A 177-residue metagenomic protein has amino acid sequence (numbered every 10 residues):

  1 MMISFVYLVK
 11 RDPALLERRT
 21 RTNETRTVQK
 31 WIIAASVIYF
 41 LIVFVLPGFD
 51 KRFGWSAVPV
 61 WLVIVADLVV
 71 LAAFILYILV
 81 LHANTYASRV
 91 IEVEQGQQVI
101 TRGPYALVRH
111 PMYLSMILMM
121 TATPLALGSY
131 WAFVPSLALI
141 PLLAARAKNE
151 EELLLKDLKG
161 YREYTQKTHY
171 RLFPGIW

Functional and structural regions predicted by a protein language model:
M1-R102, L114-W177: Membrane-anchoring alpha-helices and their flanking helix-loop junctions
Y105: Short pre-catalytic strand/loop immediately N-terminal to key active-site residues, enriched for Gly-Thr
V108-R109: Conserved SAM-binding loop
